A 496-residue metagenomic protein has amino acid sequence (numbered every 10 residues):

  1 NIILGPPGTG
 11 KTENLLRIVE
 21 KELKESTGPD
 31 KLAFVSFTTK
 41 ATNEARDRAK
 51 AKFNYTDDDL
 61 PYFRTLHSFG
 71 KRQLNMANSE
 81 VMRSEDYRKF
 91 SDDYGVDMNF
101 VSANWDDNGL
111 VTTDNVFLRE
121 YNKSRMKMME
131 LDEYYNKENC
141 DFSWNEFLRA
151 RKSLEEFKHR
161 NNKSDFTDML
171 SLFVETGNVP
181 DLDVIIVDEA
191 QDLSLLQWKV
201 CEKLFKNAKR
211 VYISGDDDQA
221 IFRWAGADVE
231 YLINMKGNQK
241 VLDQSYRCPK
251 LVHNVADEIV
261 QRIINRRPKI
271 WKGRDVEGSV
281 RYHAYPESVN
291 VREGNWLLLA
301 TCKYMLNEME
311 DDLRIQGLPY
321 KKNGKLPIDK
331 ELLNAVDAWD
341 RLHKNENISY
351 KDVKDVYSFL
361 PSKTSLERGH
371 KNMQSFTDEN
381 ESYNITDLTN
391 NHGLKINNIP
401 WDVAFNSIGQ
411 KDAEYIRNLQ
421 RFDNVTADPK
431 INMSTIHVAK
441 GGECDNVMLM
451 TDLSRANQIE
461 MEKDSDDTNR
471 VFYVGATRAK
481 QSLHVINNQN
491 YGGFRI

Functional and structural regions predicted by a protein language model:
N1-E80, D257, T477: P-loop NTPase Walker
N1-L4, E13-N14, K31, S102-I186 (+3 more regions): Accessory N-terminal region flanking or inserted into the helicase ATPase core in nucleic-acid motor proteins
P6-T9, F37-K40, V179, Q191-E277 (+7 more regions): Conserved helicase motor core of SF1/SF2 NTP-dependent helicases
T9, T39, S68, P249-H253 (+1 more regions): Core RecA-like ATPase module of SF1/SF2 helicases and allied nucleic-acid translocases
T27-K31, K52-L60, M76-K89, M98 (+4 more regions): Short, polar/flexible loop-turn hinges at active-site or ligand-entry regions and domain interfaces
K71-V111, N115: A basic- and aromatic-enriched beta-loop-alpha substructure that forms the phosphate/nucleotide- and DNA/RNA-contacting
E189-D192, R478: Catalytic glutamate of the conserved HExxH
S279-G294: Conserved interdomain hinge at the start of the Helicase C-terminal
